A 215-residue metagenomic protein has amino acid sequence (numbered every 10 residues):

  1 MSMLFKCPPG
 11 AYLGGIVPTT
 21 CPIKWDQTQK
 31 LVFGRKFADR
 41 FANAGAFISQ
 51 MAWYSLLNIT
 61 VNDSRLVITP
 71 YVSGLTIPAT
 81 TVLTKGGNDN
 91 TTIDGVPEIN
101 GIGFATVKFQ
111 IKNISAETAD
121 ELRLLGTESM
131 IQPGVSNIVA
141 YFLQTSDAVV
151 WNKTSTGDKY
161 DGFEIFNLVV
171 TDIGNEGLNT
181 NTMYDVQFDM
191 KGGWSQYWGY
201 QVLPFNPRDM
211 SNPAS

Functional and structural regions predicted by a protein language model:
M1-M3, M51, M130, M183 (+2 more regions): Detector for methionine-enriched segments
S2-Q110, F163-T180: Solvent-exposed edge beta-strands and adjacent loop segments that serve as assembly or binding interfaces
Q29-V32, P70-V72, E121-M130, L168 (+1 more regions): Generic hydrophobic, helix-prone segments enriched in Leu/Val/Ile
L83-D158: Structured, beta-strand-rich domain cores that present glycine/charged loop surfaces used to bind extended ligands
D158-S215: Mixed-charge, glycine-accented linear interaction segment located at domain edges/termini
